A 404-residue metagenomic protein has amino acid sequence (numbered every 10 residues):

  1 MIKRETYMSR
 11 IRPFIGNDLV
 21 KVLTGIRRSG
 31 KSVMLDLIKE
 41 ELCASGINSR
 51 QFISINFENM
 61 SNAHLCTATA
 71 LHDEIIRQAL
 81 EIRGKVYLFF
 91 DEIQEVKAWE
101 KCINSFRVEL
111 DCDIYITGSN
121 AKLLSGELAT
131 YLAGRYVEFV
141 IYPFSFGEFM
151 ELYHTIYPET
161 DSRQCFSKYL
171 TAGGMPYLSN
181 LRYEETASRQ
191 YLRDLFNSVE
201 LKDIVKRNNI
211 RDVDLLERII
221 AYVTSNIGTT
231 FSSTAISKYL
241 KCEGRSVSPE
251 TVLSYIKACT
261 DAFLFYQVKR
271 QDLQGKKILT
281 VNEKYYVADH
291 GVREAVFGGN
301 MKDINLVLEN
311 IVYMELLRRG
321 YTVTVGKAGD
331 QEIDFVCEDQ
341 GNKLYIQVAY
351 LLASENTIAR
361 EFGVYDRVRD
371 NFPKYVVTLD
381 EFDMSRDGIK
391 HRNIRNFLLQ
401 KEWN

Functional and structural regions predicted by a protein language model:
I2-G16: Pre-Walker A adenine-sensing motif
L23: Hydrophobic anchor at the beta1->P-loop junction of P-loop NTPases
K31: Conserved lysine of the Walker
M34, I38: Hydrophobic positions on the alpha1 helix immediately C-terminal to the Walker A/P-loop
S54-G84: Short glycine-rich substrate-engagement loop in P-loop NTPases that contacts/grips substrate
A121, G126-T230: Interdomain motor-coupling "hinge/lid" segment immediately C-terminal to the ATP-binding subdomain of NTP-driven enzymes
Y183-K343: Accessory nucleic acid-recognition modules appended to NTPase machines
G326, Y350-R395: Catalytic cores of nucleic-acid endonucleases
